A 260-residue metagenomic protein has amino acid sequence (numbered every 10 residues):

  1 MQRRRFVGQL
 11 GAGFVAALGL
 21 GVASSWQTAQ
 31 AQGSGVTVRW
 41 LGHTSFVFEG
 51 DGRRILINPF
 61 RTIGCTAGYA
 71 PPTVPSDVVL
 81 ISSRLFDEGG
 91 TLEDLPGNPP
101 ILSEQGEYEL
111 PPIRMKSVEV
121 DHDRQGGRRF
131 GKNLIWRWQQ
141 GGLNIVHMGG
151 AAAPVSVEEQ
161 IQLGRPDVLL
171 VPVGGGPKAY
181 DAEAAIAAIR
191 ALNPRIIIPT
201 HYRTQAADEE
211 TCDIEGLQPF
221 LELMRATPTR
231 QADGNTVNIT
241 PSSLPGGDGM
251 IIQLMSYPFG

Functional and structural regions predicted by a protein language model:
R3-Q27: N-terminal export signals
V22-D51: C-terminal segment of N-terminal export signals and the immediately downstream linker at the start of the mature
G33, G89-L134, W138-G142, R225-P241 (+1 more regions): Metallo-beta-lactamase
T37-W40, R54-F60, R114-D121, I135-R137 (+2 more regions): Active-site-proximal beta-strand elements of phosphoester/diester hydrolases
S45-Q105, E119-N133, A151-Q162: Pre-active-site segment of Zn-dependent metallo-hydrolases
L56, L80-I81, V146-M148, L169-P172 (+1 more regions): Structural recognition of the beta-strand scaffold that forms the well-ordered cores of secreted hydrolase catalytic
R124-L192: Active-site-proximal loop/helix segments of hydrolase catalytic cores
F130, I196-G260: Binuclear metal-ion centers of metallo-dependent hydrolases, dominated by the metallo-beta-lactamase
